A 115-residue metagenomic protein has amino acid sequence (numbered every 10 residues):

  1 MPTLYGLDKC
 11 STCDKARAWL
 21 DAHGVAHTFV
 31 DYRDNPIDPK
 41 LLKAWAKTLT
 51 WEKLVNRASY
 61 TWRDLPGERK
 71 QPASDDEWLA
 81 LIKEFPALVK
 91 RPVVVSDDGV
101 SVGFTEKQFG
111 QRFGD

Functional and structural regions predicted by a protein language model:
M1-H23, H27-Y32: Local sequence-structure signature of Cys/Sec-based thiol-disulfide redox active-site neighborhoods
Y32-D115: Thiol/selenol-based redox catalytic cores and closely related redox-interacting motifs
